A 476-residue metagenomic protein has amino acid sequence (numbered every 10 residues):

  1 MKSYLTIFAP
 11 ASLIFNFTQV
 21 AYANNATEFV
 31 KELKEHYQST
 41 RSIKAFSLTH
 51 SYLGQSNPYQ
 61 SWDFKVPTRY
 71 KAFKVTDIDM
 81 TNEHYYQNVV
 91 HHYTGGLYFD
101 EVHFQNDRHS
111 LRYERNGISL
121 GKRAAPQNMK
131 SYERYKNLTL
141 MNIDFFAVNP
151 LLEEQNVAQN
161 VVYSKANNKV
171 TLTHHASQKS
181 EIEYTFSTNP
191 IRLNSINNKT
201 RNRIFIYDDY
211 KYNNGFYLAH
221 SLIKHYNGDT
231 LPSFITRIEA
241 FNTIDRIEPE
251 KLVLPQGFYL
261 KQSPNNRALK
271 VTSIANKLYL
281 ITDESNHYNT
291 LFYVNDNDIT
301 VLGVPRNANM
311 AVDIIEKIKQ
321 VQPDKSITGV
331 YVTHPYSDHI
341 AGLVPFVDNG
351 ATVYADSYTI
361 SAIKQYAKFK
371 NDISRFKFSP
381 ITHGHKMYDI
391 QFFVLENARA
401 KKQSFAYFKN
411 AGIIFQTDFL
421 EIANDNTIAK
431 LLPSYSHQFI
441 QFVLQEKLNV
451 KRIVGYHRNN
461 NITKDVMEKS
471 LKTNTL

Functional and structural regions predicted by a protein language model:
A9-N16: Bacterial N-terminal signal peptides
N24-A26, D107, L111-I182, P255-L260 (+2 more regions): Flexible, processing/modification-adjacent segments and terminal tails in exported/periplasmic/extracellular proteins
E28, E35-L120: N-terminal mature ectodomain segment of secretory-pathway/periplasmic proteins
S164-L252, K409, T417, I422 (+3 more regions): Gly/Pro-enriched, hydrophobic low-complexity segments that function as extracytoplasmic propeptides/linkers
I223-N227, P232-N295: Zn-dependent metallo-beta-lactamase
G228, P305, Q320-V321, T417-L476: Cap/insert and terminal regions of metallo-dependent hydrolase folds
T272-E316, Q403-I422: Conserved beta-strand hairpin/beta-sheet module of binuclear metal-dependent hydrolase folds, prominently
N309-Y354, E446-K451: Active-site metal-binding motif and surrounding structural segment of the metallo-beta-lactamase
